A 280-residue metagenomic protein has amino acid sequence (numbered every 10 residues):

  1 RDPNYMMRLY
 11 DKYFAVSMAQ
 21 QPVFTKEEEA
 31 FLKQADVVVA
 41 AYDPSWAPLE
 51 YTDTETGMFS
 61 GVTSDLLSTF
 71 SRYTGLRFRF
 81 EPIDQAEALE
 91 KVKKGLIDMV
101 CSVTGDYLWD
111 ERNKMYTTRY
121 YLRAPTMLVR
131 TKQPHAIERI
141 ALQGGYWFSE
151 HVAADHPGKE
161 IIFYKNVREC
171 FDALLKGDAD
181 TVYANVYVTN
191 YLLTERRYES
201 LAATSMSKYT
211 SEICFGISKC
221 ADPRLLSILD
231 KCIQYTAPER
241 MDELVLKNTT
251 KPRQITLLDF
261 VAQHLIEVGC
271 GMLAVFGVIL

Functional and structural regions predicted by a protein language model:
R1-K26, S64-Y73, T131-A153, V186-N190 (+1 more regions): Extended ligand-binding regions for polar small-molecule ligands
P22-E111, K159-D172, K176, L229: Extracytoplasmic small-molecule ligand-binding "clamshell" domains of the periplasmic binding protein/Venus flytrap
V37-V39, H135, R139, N166-R168 (+3 more regions): Carboxylate-rich, polar loop motifs that coordinate divalent cations or form catalytic acidic clusters
V39-P44, K114-A136, G144, F215-C220: Hydrophobic/proline-rich hinge and linker segments of small-molecule sensing/allosteric domains, predominantly
K94, L108-A124, L192-M206, T210-C220: Ligand-binding "clamshell"
D98-T104, D180-N185, L201-A202: Paired acidic/hydrophobic, glycine-rich loop segments that form the ligand-binding mouth/hinge of periplasmic-binding
M115-T117, E138-I140, H156-F163: Active-site regions of enzymes building and remodeling cell-envelope glycoconjugates
Q254-L280: Alpha-helical transmembrane signal-anchor helices
